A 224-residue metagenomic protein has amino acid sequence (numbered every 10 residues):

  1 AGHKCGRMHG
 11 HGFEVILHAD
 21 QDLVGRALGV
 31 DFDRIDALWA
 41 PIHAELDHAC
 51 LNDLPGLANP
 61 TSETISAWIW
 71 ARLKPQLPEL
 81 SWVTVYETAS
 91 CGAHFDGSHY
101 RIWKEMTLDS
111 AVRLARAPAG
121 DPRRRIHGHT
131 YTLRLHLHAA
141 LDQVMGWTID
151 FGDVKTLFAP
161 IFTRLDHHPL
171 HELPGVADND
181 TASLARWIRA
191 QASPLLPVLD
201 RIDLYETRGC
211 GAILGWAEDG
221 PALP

Functional and structural regions predicted by a protein language model:
A1-P224: Charge-rich, low-complexity N-terminal segments
